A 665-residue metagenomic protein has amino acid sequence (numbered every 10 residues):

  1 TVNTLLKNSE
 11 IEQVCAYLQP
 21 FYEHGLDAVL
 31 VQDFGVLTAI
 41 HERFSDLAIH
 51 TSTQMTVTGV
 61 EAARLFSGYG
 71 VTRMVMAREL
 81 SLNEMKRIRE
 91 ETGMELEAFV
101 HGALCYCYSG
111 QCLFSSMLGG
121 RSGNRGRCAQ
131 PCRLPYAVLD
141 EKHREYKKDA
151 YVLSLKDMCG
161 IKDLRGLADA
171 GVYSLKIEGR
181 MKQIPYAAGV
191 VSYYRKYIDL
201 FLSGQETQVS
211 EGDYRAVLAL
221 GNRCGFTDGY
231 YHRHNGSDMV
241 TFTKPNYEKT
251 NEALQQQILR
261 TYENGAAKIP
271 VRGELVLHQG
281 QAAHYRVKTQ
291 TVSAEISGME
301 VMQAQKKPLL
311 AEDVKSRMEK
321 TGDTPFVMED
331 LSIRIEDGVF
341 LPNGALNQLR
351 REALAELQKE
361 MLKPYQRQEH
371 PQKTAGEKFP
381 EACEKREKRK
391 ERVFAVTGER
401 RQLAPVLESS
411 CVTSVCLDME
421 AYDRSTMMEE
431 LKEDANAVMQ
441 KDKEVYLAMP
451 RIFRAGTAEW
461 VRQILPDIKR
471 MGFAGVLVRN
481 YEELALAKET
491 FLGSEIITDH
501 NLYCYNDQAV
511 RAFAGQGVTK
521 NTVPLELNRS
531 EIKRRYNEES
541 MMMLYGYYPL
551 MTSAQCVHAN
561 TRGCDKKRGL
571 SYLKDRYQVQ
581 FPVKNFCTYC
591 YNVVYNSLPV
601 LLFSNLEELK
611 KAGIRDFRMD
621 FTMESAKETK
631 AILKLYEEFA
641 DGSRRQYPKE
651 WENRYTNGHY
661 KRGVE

Functional and structural regions predicted by a protein language model:
T1-V2, S9-Y22, V31, G35 (+4 more regions): Surface-exposed amphipathic alpha-helical tracts and adjacent flexible/coil segments at the periphery of soluble enzymes
T38: A cross-family signal for key residues in well-ordered alpha-helices that form functional helical elements
